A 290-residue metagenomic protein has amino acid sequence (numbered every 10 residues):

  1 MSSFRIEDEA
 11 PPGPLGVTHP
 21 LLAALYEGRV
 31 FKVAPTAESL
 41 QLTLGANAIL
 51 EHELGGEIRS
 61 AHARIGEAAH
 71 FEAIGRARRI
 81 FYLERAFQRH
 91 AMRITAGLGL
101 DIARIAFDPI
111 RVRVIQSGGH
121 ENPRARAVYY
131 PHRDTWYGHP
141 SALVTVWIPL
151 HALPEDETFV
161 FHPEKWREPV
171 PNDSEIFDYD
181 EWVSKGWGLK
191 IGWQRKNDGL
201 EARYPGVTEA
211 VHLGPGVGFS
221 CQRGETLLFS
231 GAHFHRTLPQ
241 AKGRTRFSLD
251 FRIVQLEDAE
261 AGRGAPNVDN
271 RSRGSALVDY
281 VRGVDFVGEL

Functional and structural regions predicted by a protein language model:
M1-A103, Q222: N-terminal auxiliary "cap/dimerization" subdomain that precedes the catalytic jelly-roll/cupin core of mononuclear
A34-T36, I115, D134, P149 (+3 more regions): Structured loops at beta-to-helix junctions and adjacent beta-edge loops in soluble globular domains
E38, G119, A152-L153, W166-R167 (+2 more regions): Short, solvent-exposed loop/turn segments at secondary-structure junctions
R59-A61, W166-S184, D269-L290: Short, cationic low-complexity segments
A96-V160: Conserved double-stranded beta-helix
V144, E225, F247: Residue-level detector of short, conserved catalytic/binding motifs and their immediate flanks
D156-L228: Double-stranded beta-helix
H233-L290: Non-heme Fe(II)/2-oxoglutarate
